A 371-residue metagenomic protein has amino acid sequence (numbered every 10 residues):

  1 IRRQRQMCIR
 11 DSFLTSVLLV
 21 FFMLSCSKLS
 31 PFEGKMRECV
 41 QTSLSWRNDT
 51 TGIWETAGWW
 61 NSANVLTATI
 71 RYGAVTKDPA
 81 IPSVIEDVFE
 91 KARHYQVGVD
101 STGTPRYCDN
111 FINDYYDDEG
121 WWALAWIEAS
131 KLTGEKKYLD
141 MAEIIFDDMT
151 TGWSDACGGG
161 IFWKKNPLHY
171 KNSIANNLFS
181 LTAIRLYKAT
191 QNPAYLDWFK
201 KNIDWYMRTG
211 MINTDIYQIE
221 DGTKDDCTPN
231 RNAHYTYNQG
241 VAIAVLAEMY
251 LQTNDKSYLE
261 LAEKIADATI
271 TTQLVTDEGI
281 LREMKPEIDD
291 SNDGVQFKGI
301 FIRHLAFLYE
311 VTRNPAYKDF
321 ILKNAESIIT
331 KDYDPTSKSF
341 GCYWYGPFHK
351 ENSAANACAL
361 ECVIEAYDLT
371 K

Functional and structural regions predicted by a protein language model:
I1-D11: Single conserved hydrophobic/aromatic residue that forms the stacking wall/gate of nucleotide- or nucleobase-binding
T15-M23: Bacterial N-terminal signal peptides
P31-D117, K171, H234, A262-K264 (+1 more regions): CBM-like carbohydrate-recognition segments
G73, K77, S130-G134, Y187-Q191 (+5 more regions): Short coil/turn linking the two alpha-helices of tandem helical-hairpin repeats
P82-A189, P193-K200: Extended ligand-binding groove/face enriched in aromatic
A183-Y187, Y195-M249: Active-site cradle of extracellular carbohydrate-active enzymes
N238-T253, Y258-L274: Oxyanion-binding "anion nests"
